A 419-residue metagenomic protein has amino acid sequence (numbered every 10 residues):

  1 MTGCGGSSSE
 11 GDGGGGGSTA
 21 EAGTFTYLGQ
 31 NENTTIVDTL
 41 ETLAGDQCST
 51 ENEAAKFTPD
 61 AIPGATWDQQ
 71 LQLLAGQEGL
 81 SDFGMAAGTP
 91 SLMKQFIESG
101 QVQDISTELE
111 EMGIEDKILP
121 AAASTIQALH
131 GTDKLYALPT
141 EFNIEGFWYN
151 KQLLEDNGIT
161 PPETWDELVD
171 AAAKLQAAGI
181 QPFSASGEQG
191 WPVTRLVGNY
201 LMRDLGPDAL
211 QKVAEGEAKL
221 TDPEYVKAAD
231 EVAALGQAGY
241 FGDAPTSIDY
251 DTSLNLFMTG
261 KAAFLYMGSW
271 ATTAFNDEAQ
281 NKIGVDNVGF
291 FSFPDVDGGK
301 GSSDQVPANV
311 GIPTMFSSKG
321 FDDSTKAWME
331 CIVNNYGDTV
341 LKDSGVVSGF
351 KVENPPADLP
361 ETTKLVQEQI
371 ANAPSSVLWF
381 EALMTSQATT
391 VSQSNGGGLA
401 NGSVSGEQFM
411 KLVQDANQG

Functional and structural regions predicted by a protein language model:
M1-K94, E111, D116, K282 (+3 more regions): Conserved N-terminal structural module of periplasmic/extracytoplasmic solute-binding proteins
A61-Q70, P90-S91, W165-D170, A244-M258: Short helix-initiation/N-cap motifs at beta->coil->alpha
P90-E145, L196: Hinge/lid segment of periplasmic solute-binding proteins
D104-A121, D204-K227, E278-I283, D295-Q305 (+1 more regions): Short, solvent-exposed loop/beta-turn-alpha elements that line the ligand-binding surface or hinge of extracytoplasmic
G131-T140, E145, V169-A218: Extracytoplasmic/periplasmic solute-binding protein
N157, A238, A279-D343: Extracytoplasmic/periplasmic substrate-recognition and gating elements
K174, A214-P245: Glycine-centered hinge/linker elements that transmit conformational signals in sensory and ligand-binding systems
A214, G345-N354, K364-Q418: C-terminal capping/gating helix-and-loop segments adjacent to ligand/active sites or protein-protein/ligand interfaces
